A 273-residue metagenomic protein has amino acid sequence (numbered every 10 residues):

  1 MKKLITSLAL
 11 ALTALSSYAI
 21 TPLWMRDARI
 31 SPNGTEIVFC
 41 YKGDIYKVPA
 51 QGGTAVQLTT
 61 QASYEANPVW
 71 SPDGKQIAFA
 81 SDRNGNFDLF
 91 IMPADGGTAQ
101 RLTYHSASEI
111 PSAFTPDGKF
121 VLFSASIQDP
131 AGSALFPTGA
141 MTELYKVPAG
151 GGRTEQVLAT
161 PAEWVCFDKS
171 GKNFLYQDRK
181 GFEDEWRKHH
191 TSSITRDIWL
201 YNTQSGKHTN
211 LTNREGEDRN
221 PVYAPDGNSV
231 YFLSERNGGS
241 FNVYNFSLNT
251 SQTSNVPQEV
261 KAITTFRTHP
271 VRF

Functional and structural regions predicted by a protein language model:
M1-L4: Positively charged n-region of N-terminal signal peptides that target proteins for export
L10-Y18: Hydrophobic h-region of N-terminal signal peptides that target proteins for export in Gram-negative bacteria
I20-P22, C40-Y46, T54, T59-E65 (+12 more regions): A flexible loop/linker signature enriched in serine peptidases of the S9 family
T21-G34: Short N-terminal segments immediately surrounding and downstream of signal-peptide cleavage
N33-T35, D73-K75, D117-K119, S170-K172 (+1 more regions): Short coil/turn segments that connect the beta-strands within blades of beta-propeller domains
P49: Periplasmic/extracellular electron-transfer cofactor-ligation site, primarily the c-type cytochrome heme-c attachment
